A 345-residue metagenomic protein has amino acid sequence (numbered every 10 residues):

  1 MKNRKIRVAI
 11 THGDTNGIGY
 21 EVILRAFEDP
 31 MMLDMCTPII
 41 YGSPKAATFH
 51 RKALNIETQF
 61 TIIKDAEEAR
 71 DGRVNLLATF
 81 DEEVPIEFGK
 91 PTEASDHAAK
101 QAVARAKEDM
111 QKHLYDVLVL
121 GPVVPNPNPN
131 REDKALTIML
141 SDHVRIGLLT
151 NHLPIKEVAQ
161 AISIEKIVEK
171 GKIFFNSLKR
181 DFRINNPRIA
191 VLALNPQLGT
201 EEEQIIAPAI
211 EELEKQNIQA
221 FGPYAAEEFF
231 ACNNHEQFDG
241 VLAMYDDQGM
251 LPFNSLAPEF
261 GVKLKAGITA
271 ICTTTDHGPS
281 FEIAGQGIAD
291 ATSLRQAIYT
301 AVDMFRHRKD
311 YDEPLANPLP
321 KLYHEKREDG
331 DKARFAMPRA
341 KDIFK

Functional and structural regions predicted by a protein language model:
M1-K345: Anion-binding alpha/beta catalytic cores of soluble intermediary-metabolism enzymes, centered on
